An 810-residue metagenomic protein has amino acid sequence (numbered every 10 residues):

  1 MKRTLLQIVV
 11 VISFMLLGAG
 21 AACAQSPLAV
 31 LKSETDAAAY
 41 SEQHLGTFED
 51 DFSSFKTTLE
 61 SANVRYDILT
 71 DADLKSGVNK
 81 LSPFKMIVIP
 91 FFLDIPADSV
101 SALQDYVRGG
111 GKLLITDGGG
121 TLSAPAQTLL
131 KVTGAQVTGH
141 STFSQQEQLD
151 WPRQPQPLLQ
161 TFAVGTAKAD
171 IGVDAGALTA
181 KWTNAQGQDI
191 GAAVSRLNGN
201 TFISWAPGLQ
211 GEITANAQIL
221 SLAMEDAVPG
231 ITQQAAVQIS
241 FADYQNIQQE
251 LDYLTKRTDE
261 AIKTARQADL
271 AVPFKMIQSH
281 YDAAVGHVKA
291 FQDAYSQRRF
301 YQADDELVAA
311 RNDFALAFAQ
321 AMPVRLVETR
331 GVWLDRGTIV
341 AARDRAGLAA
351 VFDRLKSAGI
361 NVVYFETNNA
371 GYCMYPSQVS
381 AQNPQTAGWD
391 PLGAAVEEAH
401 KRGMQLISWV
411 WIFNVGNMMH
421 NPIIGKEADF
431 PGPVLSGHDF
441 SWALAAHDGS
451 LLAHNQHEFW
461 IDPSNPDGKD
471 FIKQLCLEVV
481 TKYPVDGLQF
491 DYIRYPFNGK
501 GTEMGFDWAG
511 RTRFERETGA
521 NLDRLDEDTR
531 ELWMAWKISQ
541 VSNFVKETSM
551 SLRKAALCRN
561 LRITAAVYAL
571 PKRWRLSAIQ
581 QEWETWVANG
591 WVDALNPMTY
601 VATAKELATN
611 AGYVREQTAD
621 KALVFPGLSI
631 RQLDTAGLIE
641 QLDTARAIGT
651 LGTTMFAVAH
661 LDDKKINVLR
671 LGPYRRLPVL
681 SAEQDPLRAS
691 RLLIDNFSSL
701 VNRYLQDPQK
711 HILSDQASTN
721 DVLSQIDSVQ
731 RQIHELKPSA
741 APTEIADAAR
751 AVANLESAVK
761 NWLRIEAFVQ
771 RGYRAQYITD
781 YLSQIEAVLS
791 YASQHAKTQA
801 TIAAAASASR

Functional and structural regions predicted by a protein language model:
Q25-T35, T58, N79-K80, Q188-D189 (+11 more regions): Extracellular ligand-binding/catalytic regions of CAZymes and related secreted enzymes and adhesion modules
H44-Q127: Helical hinge/lid and interdomain linker segments adjacent to catalytic or ligand-binding clefts that mediate domain
A62, G347-Y372, Y483, V592: Catalytic domains of carbohydrate-active enzymes, especially glycoside hydrolases
L93-A163, Q186: A glycine-rich, often tryptophan-bearing local segment used as a flexible ligand/cofactor-contacting loop or short
Q127-V132, P376-Q385, N414-H454, Y492-R524: Aromatic- and acidic-residue-enriched segments that line the glycan-binding/catalytic groove of carbohydrate-active
S144-A217: Catalytic beta-strand/loop cores that center a nucleophilic Ser/Cys/Thr and support acyl-enzyme chemistry
V327-R330, L334, I339-A342, S408 (+1 more regions): Active-site-adjacent "subsite" loops/lids of carbohydrate-active enzymes
W591-L607, V614, F625-Q732, K737-Q776 (+2 more regions): Substrate-binding cleft of secreted/luminal carbohydrate-active enzymes
